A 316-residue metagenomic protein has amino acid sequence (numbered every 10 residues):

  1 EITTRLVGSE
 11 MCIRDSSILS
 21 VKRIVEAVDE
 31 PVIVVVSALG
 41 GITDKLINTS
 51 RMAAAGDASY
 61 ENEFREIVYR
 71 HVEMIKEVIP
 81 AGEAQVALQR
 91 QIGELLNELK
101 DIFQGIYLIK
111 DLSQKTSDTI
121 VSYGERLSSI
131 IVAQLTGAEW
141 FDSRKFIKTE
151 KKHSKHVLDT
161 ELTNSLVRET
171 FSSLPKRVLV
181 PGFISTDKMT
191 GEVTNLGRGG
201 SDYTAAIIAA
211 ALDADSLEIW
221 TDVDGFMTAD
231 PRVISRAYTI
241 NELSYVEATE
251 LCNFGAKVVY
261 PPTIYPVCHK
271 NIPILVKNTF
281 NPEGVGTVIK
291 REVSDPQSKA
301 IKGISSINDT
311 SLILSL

Functional and structural regions predicted by a protein language model:
E1-G8: Single conserved hydrophobic/aromatic residue that forms the stacking wall/gate of nucleotide- or nucleobase-binding
I2, M189, I304-S306: Sterically constrained small-residue positions within well-ordered secondary structures of folded domains
G8-I264: Nucleotide/pyrophosphate-binding catalytic subdomain
G182, I274, I313-S315: Preference for bulky hydrophobic residues occupying beta-strand positions in well-ordered beta-sheet regions
S216-E218, P273-V276, N281: Internal nucleotide-binding/catalytic subdomain
V267: Acidic-aromatic/histidine active-site loop/patch
K270: Conserved dinucleotide-binding and phosphotransfer motif residues
V285-L316: A conserved regulatory-domain signal marking ACT and ACT-like small-molecule sensing domains and adjacent regulatory
